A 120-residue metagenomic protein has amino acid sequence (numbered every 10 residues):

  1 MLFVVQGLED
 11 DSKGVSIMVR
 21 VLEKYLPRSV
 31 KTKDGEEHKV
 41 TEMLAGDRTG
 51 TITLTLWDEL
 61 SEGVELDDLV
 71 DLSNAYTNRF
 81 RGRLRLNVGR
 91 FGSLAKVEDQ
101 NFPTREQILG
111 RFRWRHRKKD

Functional and structural regions predicted by a protein language model:
M1-D34, L60, R81-D120: OB-fold nucleic-acid-binding modules
S16-R20, E42-L44, T53, D71-S73: Beta-strand secondary-structure signal
R20-L22, G46-R48, W57: Acidic/polar N-terminal loop/beta-strand segments that form early-domain functional surfaces
V30-L54: OB-fold (S1/OB) nucleic-acid-binding surfaces
T41, I52, D68-V70, G82-L86: Generic beta-strand structural signal
D58-S73: Short nucleic-acid-contacting surface segments enriched for D/E, G, S/T with interspersed K/R
A75-F80: Short, charged beta-turn/beta-strand-edge "cap" motif at the junction between a beta-strand and an adjacent loop
